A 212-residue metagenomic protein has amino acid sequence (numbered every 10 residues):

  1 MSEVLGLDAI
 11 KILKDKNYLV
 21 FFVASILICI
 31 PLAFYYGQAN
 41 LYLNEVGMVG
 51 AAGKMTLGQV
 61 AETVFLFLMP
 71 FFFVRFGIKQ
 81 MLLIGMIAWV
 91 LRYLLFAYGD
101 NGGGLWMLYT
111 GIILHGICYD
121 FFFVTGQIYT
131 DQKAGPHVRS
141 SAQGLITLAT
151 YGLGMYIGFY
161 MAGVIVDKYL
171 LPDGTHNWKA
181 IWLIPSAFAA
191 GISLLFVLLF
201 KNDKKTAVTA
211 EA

Functional and structural regions predicted by a protein language model:
M1-F22: Juxtamembrane intracellular "pre-TM" segments in multi-pass secondary transporters
N17-K54, F123, F159: Helix-loop boundary and gating motifs at the non-cytosolic
N44-T63, W106-M107, G144, K179-L183: Loop-to-transmembrane helix entry
V64-I78, V166-D167: Helix-to-loop junctions at the C-terminal end of transmembrane segments in multipass secondary transporters
I87-N101, V197: C-terminal ends and interior cores of transmembrane alpha-helices in multi-pass membrane transporters/permeases
F121-G135: Intracellular juxtamembrane helix-capping segments at the cytosolic ends of symmetry-related transmembrane helices
G163-A189: A membrane-interface helix-boundary motif in multi-pass transporters
L183-A212: Multi-pass alpha-helical transporter architecture, strongest for 12-TM Major Facilitator/SLC carriers used
